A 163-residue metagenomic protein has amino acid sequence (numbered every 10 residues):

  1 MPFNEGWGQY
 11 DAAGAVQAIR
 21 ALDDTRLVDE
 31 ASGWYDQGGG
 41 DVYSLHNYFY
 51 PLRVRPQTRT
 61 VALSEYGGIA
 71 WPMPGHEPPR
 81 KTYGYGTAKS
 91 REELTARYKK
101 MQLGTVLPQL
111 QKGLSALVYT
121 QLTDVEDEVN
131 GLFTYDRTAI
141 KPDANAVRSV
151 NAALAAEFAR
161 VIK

Functional and structural regions predicted by a protein language model:
M1-T138, N145, A159-R160: Substrate-binding/catalytic cleft of secreted carbohydrate-active enzymes, primarily glycoside hydrolases
S149: Active-site phosphate-binding/coordination module
A152-K163: Surface beta-strand/loop "capping" patches
